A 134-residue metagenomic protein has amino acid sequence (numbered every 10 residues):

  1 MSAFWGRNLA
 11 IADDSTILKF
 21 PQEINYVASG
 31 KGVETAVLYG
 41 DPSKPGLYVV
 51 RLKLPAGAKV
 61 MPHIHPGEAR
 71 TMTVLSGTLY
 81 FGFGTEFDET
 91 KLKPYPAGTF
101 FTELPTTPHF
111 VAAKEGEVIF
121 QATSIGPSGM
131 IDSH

Functional and structural regions predicted by a protein language model:
M1-N8: C-terminal segment of classical bacterial N-terminal signal peptides
N8-R51, H134: A short, N-terminal "cap"/entry segment at the start of jelly-roll beta-barrel domains of the cupin/DSBH fold
I17, T90, F110-H134: Double-stranded beta-helix
V33, P45-V49, A69, T106 (+1 more regions): Extracytoplasmic
D41-S43, L79, T85-T106: Short acidic-glycine-tyrosine-enriched beta hairpin
Y48-G67, P94-Y95, L104-T106: Conserved short histidine dyad/triad with adjacent acidic residue
P55-A58, H65-E86: Glycine- and acidic-residue-biased ligand/ion/polar-headgroup-sensing regions
V60-P62, F81-G82, E103, P108-K114: Short beta-strand His + acidic residue motifs that chelate non-heme Fe in jelly-roll/DSBH and cupin folds
